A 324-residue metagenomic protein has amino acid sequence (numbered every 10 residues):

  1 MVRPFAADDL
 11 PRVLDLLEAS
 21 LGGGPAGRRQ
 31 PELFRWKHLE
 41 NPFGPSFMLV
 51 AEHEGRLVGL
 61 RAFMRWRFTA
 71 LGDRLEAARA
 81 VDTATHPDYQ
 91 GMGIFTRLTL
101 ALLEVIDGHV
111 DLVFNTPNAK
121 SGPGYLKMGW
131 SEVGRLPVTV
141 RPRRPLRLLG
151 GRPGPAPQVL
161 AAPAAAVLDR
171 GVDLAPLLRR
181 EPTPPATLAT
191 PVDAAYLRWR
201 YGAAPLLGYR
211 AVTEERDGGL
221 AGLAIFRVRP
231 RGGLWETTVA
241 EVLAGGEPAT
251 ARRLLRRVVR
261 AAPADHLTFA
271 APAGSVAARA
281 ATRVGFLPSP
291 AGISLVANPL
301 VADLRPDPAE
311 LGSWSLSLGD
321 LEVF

Functional and structural regions predicted by a protein language model:
M1-L57, D73-L75, R79, G151-A195 (+1 more regions): Short amphipathic alpha-helix that is part of the acyltransferase structural core
K37-V50, V110, S131-R135, Y201-V212: A short helix-loop-beta-strand connector motif used in the catalytic cores of GNAT acetyltransferases and, in some
V50, R56-R65, R79, A84 (+2 more regions): Conserved beta-strand in the GNAT
R74-P87, L234-G246: Conserved acetyl-CoA binding element of GNAT-fold acetyltransferases
T85, Q90-E104, P248-R260: Conserved acetyl-CoA-binding loop-helix of GNAT-fold acetyltransferases
D88-G91, L98-T99, L103-G124, E132: Membrane-interface helix-loop-helix junctions at boundaries between adjacent transmembrane segments
V113-A161, I225-F324: Active-site/acyl-donor-binding loops of N-acyltransferases
P185, A189-E214, A224: Oxyanion-binding "anion nests"
